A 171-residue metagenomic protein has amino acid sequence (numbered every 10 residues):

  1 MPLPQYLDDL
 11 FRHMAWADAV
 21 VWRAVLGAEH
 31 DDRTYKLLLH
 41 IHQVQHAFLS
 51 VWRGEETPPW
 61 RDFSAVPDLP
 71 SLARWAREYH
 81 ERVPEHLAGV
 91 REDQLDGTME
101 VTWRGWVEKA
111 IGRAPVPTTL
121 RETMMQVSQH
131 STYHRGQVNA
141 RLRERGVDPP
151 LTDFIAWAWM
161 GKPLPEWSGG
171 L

Functional and structural regions predicted by a protein language model:
M1-Q5: Short, charged, low-complexity loops and linkers
D8-S64, W106-L171: Short, contiguous alpha-helical
P58-T102: Helix-adjacent hinge/juxtasegments
